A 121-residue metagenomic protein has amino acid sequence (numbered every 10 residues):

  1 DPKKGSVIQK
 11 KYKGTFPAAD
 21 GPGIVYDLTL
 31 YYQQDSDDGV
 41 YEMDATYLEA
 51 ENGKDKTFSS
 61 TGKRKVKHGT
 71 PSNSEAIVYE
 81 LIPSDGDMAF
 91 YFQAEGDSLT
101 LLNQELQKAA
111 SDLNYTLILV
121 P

Functional and structural regions predicted by a protein language model:
D1, P17-A19, G53: Residues embedded in well-ordered secondary-structure elements
D1-K11, L30-S36: N-terminal helix-cap/turn-to-beta initiation motif at the start of protein domains
D1-P2, D37-V40, K67-P121: Beta-sheet ligand-binding and adhesion/scaffold domains
Q9-A18, S59-V66: K/E-rich alpha-helical interaction surfaces of small helical-bundle regulatory domains
K11, D27, T116-I118: Generic structural signal for residues positioned in beta-strands
K13-P17, A45, V78-S84: Short beta-strand segments that buttress and anchor functional surface loops
P22-K65: N-terminal glycine/threonine-rich, aromatic-flanked beta-hairpin/loop signature
